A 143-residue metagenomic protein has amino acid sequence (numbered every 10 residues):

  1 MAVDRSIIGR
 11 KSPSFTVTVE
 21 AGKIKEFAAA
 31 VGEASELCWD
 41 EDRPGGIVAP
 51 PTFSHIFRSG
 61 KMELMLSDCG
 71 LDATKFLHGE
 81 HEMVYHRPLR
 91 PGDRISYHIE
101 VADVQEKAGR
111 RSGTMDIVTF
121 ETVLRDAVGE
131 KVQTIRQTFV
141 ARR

Functional and structural regions predicted by a protein language model:
M1-E80: Hot-dog-fold acyl-thioester-processing enzymes
M1-V3, Y85-R143: HotDog/MaoC-like acyl-thioester-processing domains
